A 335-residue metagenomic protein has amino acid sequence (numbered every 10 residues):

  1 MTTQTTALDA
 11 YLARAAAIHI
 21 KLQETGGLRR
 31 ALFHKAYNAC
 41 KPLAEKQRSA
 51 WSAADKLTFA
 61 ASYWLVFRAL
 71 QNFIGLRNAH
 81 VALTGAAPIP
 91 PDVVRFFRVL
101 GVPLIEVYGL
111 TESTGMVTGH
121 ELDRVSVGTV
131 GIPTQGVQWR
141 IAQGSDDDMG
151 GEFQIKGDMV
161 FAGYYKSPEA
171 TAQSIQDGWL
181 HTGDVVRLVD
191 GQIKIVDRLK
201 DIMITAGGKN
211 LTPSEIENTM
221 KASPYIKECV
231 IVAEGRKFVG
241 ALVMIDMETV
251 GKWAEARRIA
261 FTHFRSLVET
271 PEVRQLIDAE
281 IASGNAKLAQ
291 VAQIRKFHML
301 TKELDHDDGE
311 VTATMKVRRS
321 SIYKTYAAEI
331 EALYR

Functional and structural regions predicted by a protein language model:
M1-T6, Y11-V125, Q138, S145 (+1 more regions): Gly/Ser/Thr-rich phosphate-binding loop
F97, W139, G191-Q192, M220 (+1 more regions): Residue-level signal for inorganic ion chemistry
P133, R140, D147-T205, A233: Conserved ATP-binding/catalytic segment of the ANL
M149, E234-I259, K287-T301: Conserved loop-to-beta-strand segment in the C-terminal subdomain of adenylate-forming
V160, I175, Q192-K221, V250-P271 (+3 more regions): Adenylate-forming
V185, I202, S223-T249: C-terminal boundary motif of the adenylate-forming
M203, E228-I231, K237, D278-R335: Conserved C-terminal "lid"/linker of ANL adenylate-forming enzymes
T262-R274, Y326-R335: Acidic/polar alpha-helix N-cap and adjacent early helical turns within long charge-rich amphipathic helices/linkers
